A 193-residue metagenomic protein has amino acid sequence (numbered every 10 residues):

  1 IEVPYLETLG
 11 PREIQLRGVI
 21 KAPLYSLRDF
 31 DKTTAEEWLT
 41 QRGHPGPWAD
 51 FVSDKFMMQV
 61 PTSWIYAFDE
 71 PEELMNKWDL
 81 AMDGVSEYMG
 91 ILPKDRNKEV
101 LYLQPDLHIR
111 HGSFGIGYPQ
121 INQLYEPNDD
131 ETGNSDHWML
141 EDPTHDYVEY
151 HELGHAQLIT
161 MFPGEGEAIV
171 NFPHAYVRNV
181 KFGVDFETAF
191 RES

Functional and structural regions predicted by a protein language model:
I1-P45, D50: Extended acidic/polar, glycine-enriched regions that form or flank non-catalytic beta-rich accessory modules
E37-T40, P47-S193: Catalytic cores of extracellular degradative/oxidative enzymes
